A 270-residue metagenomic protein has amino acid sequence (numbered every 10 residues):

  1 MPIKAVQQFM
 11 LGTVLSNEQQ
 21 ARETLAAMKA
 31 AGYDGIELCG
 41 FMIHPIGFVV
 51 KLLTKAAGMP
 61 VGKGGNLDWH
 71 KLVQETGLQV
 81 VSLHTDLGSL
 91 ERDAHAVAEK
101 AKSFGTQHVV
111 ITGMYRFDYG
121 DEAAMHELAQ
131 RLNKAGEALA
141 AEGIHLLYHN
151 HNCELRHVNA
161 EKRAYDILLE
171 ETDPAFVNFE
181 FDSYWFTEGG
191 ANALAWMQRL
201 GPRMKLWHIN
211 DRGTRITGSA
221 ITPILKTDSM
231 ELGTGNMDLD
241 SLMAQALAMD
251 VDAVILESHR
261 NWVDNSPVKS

Functional and structural regions predicted by a protein language model:
M1-D34, G40, K102-G105, E142 (+3 more regions): Histidine-acidic metal/acid-base catalytic patches
M1-H108: N-terminal pre-domain/capping segments
M10-T13, I43, T85-S89, Y115-F117 (+3 more regions): Solvent-exposed loop/turn segments at secondary-structure junctions within structured extracellular/periplasmic domains
I36-K51, L78-L90, R116-Y119, I144 (+3 more regions): Short charge-dense sequence patches
P45-P60, E91-K100, G113-H126, I221-M230 (+1 more regions): Surface-exposed, active-site-proximal loop segments in enzymatic domains
M59, N66, T76-N178: Active-site acidic/histidine proton-transfer and metal-coordination neighborhood in alpha/beta enzyme cores
